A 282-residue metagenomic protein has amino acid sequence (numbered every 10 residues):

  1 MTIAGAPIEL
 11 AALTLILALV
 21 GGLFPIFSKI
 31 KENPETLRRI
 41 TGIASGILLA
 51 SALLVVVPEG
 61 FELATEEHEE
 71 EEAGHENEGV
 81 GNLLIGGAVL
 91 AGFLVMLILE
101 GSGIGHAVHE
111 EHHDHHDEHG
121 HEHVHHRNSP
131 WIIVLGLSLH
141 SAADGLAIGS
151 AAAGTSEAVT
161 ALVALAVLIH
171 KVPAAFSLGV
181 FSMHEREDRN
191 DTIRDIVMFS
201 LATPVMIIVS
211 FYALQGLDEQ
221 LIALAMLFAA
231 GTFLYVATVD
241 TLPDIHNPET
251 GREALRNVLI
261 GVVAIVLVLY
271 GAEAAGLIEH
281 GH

Functional and structural regions predicted by a protein language model:
M1-H282: Intrinsically disordered, metal-sensing/regulatory segments
